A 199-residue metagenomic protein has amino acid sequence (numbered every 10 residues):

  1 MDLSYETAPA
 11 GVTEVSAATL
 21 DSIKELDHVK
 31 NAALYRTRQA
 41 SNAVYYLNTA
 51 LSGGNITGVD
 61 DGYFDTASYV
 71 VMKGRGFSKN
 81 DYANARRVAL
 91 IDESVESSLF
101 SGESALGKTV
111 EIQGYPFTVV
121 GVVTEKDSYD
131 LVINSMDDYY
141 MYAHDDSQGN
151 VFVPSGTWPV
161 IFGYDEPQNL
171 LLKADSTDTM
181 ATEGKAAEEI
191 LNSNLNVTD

Functional and structural regions predicted by a protein language model:
M1-A43, H144-D145, Q168: Membrane-proximal extracellular/periplasmic loop immediately following the first transmembrane helix
S4-E14, H28, Y45-S52, V122-K126 (+2 more regions): Structural beta->alpha junctions
S16, L20, T57, M180 (+1 more regions): A general structural signal for well-ordered alpha-helical segments in protein cores
A43-N48, Q113-Y115: Short strand-coil-strand connectors
G62-G76, R87-N196: Mid-to-C-terminal secondary-structure elements that act as membrane-proximal/extracytoplasmic interface segments
N80-D81: Soluble mature domains adjacent to a membrane tether on cell-surface and organelle-surface proteins
